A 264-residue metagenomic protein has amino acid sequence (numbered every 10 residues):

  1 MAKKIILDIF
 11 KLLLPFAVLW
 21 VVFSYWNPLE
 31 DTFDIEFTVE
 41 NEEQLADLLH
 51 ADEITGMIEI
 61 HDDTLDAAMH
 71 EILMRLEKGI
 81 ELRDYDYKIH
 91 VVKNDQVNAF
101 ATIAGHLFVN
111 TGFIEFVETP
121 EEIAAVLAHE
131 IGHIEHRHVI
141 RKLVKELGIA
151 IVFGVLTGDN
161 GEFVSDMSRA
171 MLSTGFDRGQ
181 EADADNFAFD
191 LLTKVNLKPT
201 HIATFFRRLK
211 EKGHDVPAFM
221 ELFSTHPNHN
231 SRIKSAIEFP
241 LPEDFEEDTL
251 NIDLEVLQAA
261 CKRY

Functional and structural regions predicted by a protein language model:
M1-Y264: A Zn2+-metalloprotease active-site environment signal
